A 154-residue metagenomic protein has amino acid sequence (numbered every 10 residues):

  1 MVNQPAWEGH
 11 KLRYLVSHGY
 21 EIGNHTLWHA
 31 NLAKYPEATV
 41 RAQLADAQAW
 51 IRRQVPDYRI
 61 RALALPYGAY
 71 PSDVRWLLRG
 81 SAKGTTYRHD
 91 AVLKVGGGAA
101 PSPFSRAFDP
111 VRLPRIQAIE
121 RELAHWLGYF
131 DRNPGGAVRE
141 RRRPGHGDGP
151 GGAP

Functional and structural regions predicted by a protein language model:
M1-H18, L65: Active-site beta->alpha N-cap acidic-glycine motif
K11-R13, G23, K83, F104: Residue-level signal for the start and early helices of compact helical domains
H18-Y20, Y58: A short helix-to-beta-strand connector/capping loop
G23-K34: Substrate-binding clefts and substrate-entry loops adjacent to catalytic sites of polymer-processing enzymes acting on
K34-P154: C-terminal active-site subregion of NodB/CE4 polysaccharide deacetylases
